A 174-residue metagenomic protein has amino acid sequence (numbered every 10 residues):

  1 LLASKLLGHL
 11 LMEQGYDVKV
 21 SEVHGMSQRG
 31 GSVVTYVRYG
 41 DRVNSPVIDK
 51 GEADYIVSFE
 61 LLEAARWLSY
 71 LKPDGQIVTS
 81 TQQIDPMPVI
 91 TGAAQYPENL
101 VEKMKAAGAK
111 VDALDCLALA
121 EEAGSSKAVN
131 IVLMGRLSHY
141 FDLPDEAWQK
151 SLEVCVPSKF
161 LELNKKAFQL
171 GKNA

Functional and structural regions predicted by a protein language model:
L1-A174: Active-site cofactor/cluster-binding pocket
